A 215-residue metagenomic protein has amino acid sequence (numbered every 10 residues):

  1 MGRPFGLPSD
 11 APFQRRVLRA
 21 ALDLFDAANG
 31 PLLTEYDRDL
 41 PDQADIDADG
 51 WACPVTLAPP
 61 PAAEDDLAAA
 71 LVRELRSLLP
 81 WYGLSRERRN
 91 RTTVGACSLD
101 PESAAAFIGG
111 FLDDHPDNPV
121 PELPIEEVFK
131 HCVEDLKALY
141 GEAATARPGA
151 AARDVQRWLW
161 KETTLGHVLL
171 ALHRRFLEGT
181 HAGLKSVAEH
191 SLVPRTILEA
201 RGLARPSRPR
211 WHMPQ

Functional and structural regions predicted by a protein language model:
M1-V55: Conserved, well-structured core segments that form the ligand-binding/active-site neighborhood of functional domains
L7-R15, P60-A68, E162-T163, T180-V187: Short, structured coil/loop segments at alpha-helix boundaries
P31-D100: Charge-patterned, long linear interaction tracts outside catalytic cores
L84-Q215: Extended non-globular C-terminal regions
